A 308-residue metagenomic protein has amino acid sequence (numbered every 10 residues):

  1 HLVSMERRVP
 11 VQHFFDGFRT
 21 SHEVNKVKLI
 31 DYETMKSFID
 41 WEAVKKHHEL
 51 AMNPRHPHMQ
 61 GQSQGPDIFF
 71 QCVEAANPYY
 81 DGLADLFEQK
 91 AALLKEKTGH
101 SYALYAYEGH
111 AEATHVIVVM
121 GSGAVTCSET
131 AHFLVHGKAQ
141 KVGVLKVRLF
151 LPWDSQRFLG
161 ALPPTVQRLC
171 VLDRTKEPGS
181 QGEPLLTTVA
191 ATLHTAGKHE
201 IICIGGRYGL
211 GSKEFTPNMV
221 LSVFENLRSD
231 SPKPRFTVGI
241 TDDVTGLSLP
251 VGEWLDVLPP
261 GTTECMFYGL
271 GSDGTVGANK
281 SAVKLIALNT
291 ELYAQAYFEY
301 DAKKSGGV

Functional and structural regions predicted by a protein language model:
H1-K46, S212-E253: Structural signature of the thiamine diphosphate
L2-V3, K28-D31, E129-A139, L159-P163 (+2 more regions): Short, solvent-exposed amphipathic alpha-helical segments in soluble enzyme and RNA/protein-processing domains
V11-A106: Conformationally flexible catalytic loops at phosphate/diphosphate-handling active centers
H22-L29, S128-T130, S155-R157, S180-P184 (+3 more regions): Short acidic, glycine/serine/threonine-rich loops at helix termini
K90, K97, A111-E112, V118-R148 (+1 more regions): Anionic-ligand anchoring segments at beta-strand to alpha-helix junctions in alpha/beta enzyme folds, i.e., glycine
A92-H115, S248-T262: Glycine-/acidic-rich phosphate or pyrophosphate-binding loops and their flanking alpha/beta elements
F158-E177, F298-V308: A structural-propensity feature for long, helix-poor, extended segments
R168-L258: Peripheral docking tails and interdomain loops at the edges of cofactor- or intermediate-handling domains
